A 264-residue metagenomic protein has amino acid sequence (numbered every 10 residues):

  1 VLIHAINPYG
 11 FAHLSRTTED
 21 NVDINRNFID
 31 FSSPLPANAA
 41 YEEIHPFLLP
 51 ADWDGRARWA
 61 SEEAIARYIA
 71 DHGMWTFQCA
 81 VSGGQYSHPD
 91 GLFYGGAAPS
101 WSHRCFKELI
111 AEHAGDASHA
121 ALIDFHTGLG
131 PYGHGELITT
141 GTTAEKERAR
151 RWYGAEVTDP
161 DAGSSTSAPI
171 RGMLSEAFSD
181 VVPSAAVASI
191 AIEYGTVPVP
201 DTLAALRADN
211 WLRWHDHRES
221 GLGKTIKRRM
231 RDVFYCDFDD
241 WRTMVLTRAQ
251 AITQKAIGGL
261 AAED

Functional and structural regions predicted by a protein language model:
V1-D264: Structured catalytic-domain cores with a bias toward divalent-metal coordination
